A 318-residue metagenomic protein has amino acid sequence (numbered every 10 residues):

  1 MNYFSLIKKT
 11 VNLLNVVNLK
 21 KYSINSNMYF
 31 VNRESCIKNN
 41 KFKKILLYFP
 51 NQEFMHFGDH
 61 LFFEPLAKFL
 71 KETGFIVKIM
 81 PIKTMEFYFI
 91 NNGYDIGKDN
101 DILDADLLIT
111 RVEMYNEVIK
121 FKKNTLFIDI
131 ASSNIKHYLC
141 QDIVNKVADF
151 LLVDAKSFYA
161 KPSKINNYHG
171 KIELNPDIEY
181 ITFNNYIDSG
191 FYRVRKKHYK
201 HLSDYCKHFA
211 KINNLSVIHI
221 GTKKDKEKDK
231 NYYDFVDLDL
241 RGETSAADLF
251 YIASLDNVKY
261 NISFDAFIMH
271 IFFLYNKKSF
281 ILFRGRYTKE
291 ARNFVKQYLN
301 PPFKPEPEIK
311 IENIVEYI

Functional and structural regions predicted by a protein language model:
M1-I96: N-terminal pre-catalytic "stem/leader" segment of glycosyltransferase-like enzymes
L19, S23-N27, N32-N39, G221-S245 (+1 more regions): Extended, non-globular alpha-helical segments
K44-L46, P176-T182, L215-S216: Charged active-site motifs of nucleotide-sugar-dependent glycosyltransferases
M55-L66, T73, D188-H219: Conserved catalytic-core segment of nucleotide-activated headgroup transferases in glycan assembly
F69-A155: Secretory-pathway glycan-assembly enzymes, especially type II membrane glycosyltransferases that use nucleotide-sugar
L107, Y180, Y260-I262: Structural motif
D129-T182, I187: A nucleotide-sugar donor-handling region in carbohydrate enzymes
H201-K289: Donor-binding and catalytic core of enzymes assembling or modifying cell-surface/extracellular glycoconjugates
